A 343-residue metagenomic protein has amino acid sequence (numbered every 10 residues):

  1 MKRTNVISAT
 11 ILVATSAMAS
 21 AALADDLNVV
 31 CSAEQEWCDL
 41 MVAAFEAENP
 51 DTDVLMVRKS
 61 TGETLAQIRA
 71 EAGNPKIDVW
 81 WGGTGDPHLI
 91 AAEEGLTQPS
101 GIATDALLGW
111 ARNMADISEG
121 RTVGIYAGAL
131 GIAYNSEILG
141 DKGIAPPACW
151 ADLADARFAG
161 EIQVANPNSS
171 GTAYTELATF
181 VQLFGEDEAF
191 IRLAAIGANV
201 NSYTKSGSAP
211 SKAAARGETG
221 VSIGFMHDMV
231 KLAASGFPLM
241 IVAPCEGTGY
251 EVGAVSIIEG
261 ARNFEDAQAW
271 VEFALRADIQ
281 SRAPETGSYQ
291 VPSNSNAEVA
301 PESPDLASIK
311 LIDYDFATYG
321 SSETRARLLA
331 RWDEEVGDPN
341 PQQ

Functional and structural regions predicted by a protein language model:
D25-I90: Early extracytoplasmic/lumenal segment of secretory-pathway proteins
S32-D39, K76-E218: Extracytoplasmic ligand-binding site segments that recognize negatively charged/polar headgroups
D86-I90, A215, G220-P238: A ligand-binding cleft/hinge motif common to bilobed small-molecule-binding domains
Q98-D105, T122-V123, A151, F237-G249 (+1 more regions): Short beta-strand->loop
G128, R192-G197, Y203-T204, S235-E259 (+1 more regions): Periplasmic-binding protein-like
A133-I138, A178, E251-D266, R282-E285: A bilobed periplasmic-binding-protein/Venus flytrap-type ligand-binding module shared by bacterial periplasmic
I258-F316: Mature extracytoplasmic/periplasmic domains
Y314-Q343: Conserved C-terminal helix/tail region of periplasmic/extracytoplasmic solute-binding proteins
